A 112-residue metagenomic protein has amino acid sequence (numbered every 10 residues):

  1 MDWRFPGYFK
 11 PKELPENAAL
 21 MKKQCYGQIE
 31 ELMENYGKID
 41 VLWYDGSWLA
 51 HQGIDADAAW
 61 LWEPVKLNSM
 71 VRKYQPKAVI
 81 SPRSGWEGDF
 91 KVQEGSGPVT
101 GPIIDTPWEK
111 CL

Functional and structural regions predicted by a protein language model:
M1-L112: Mature catalytic domains of secreted/periplasmic carbohydrate-active enzymes
